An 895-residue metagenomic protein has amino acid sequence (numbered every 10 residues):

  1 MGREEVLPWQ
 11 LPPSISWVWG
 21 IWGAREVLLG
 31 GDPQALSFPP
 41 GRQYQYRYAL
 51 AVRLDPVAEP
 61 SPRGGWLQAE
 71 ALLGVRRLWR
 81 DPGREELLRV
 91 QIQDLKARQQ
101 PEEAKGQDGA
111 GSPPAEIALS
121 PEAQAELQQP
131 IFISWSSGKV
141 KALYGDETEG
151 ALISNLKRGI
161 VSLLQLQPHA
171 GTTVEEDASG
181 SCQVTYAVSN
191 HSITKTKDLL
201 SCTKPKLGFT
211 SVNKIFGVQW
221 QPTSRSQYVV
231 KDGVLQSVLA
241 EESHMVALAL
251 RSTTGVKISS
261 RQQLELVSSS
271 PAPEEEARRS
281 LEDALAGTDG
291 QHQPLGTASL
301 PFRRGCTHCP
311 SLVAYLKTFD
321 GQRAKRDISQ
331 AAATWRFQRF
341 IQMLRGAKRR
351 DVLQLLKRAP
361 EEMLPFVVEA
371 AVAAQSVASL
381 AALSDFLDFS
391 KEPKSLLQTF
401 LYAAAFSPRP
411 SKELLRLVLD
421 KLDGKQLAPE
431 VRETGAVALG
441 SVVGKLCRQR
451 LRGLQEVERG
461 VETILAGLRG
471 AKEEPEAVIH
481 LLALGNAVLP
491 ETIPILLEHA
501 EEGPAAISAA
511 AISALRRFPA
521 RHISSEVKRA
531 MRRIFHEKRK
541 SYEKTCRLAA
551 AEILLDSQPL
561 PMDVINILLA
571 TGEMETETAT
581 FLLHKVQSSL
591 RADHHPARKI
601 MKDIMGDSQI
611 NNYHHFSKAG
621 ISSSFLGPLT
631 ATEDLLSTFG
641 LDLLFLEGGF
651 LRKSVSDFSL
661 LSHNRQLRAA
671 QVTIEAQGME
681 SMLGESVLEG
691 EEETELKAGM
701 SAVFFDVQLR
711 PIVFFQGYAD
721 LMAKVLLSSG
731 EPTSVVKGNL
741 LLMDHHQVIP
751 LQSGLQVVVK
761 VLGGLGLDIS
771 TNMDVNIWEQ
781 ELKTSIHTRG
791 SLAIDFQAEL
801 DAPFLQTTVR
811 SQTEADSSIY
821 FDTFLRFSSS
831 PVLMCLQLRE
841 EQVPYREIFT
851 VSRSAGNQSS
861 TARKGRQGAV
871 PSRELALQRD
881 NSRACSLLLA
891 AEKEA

Functional and structural regions predicted by a protein language model:
M1-W19: Classical eukaryotic N-terminal signal peptides for Sec-dependent ER targeting/secretion, especially the positively
W19-G346, R350-Q354, R358, P365-E369 (+3 more regions): Signature of exported/secreted
D232, H244-E274, A505, A509-N612: Polyanion-binding and phosphate-handling cores
H308, T318-G321, K325-R349, P360-E361 (+7 more regions): Long internal repeat-built scaffold domains in very large eukaryotic proteins
T334-Q338, L353, V367-V368, S384 (+7 more regions): Hydrophobic core positions within HEAT/HEAT-like alpha-solenoid repeats
D351-A359, A370, L383-S390, L417-Q426 (+6 more regions): Alpha-solenoid HEAT/Armadillo-like helical repeat scaffolds in large eukaryotic proteins
L355-R448: Helix-rich alpha-solenoid scaffolding regions
L364, P393-L397, A428, R432 (+5 more regions): Residue-level detector of extended alpha-helical repeat arrays and alpha-solenoid scaffolds
